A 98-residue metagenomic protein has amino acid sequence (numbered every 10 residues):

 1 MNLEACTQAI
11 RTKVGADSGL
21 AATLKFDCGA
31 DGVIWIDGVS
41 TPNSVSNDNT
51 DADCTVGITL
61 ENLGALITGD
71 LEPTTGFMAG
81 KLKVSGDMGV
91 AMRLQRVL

Functional and structural regions predicted by a protein language model:
M1-L98: Feature captures hydrophobic
